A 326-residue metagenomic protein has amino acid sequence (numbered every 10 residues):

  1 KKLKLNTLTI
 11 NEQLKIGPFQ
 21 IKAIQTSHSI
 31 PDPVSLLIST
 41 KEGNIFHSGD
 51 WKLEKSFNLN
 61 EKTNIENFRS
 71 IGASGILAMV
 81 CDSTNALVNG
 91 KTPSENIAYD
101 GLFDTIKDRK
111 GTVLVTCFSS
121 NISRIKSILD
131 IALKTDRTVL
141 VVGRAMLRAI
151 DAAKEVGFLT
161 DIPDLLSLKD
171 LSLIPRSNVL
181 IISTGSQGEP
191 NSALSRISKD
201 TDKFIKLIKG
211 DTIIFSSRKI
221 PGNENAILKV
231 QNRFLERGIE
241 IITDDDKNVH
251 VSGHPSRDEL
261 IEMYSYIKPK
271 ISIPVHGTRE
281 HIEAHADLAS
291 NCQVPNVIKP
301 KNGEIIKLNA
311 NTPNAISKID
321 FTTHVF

Functional and structural regions predicted by a protein language model:
K1-I174, S192-K206, N225-L228: His/Asp/Glu-rich metal-coordinating catalytic cores of metallo-dependent phosphodiesterases/hydrolases acting on
K126, D130, K134, A153-F326: C-terminal regulatory/interaction regions
